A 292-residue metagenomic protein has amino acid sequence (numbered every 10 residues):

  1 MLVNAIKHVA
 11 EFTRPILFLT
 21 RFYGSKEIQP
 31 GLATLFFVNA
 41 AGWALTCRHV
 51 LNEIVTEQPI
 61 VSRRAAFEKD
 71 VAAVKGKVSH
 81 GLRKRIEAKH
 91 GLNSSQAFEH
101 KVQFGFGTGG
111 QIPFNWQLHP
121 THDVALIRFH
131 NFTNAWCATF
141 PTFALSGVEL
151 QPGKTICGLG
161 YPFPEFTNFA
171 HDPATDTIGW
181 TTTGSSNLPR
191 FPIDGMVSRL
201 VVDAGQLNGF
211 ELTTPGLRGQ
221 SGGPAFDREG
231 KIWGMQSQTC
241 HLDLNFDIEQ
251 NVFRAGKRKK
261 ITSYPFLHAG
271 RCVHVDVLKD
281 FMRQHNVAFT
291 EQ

Functional and structural regions predicted by a protein language model:
L2-H8, V61-W136, L145-V148: Conserved catalytic-core segment of clan PA serine endopeptidases
F12-R85, H130-F132, F226: Catalytic histidine site
Q29-P30, K101-G110, S185-D194: Short coil-to-beta-strand transition motifs
F36-F37, P215-Q236: Catalytic nucleophile loop of clan PA
F37, P113-N115, V197, A225: Conserved hydrophobic positions within beta-strands
G42-I54, E99, F106-N168, Q206-L207 (+1 more regions): Conserved active-site neighborhood of the chymotrypsin/trypsin-like protease fold
P59-L92, P164, Q236-Q292: C-terminal cap/linker of serine protease catalytic domains
P141-F210, G216-Q220, Q236-Q250: Flexible, gly/ser-rich surface segments that form the specificity/activation loops bordering the active-site cleft
